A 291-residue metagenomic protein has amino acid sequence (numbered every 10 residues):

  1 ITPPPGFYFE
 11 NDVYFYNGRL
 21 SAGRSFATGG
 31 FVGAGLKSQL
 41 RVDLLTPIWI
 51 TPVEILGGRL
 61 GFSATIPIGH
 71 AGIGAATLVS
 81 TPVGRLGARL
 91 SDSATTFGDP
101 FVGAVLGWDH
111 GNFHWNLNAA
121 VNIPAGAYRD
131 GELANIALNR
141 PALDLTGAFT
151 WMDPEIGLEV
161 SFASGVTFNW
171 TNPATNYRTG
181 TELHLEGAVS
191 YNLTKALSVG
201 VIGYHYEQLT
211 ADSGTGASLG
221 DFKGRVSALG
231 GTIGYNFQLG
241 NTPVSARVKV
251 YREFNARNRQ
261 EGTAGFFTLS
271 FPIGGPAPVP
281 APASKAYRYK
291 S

Functional and structural regions predicted by a protein language model:
I1-G6, G18, T51-G61, I73-A75 (+6 more regions): Short loop/turn motifs that connect adjacent beta-strands in outer-membrane beta-barrel proteins
F7-N11, G58-I66, V102, W115-V121 (+7 more regions): Transmembrane beta-strands of outer-membrane beta-barrel proteins
N11, L44-T51, V102-W108, A119 (+6 more regions): Residues on the lipid-exposed face of transmembrane beta-strands in outer-membrane beta-barrel proteins
V13-R19, I66-G72, W108, V121-A127 (+6 more regions): Transmembrane beta-strands of outer-membrane beta-barrel pores
N17-R41, T77-S93: Surface-exposed strand-loop-strand hairpins of Gram-negative outer-membrane beta-barrel proteins
A22, T28-G30, N172-S291: Outer membrane beta-barrel transmembrane domains
K37-L45, A94-P100, A137-L143, Y177-L183 (+2 more regions): Residues that define the transmembrane beta-barrel architecture of outer-membrane proteins
R89-E132: Hydrophobic alpha-helical segments and helix pairs
